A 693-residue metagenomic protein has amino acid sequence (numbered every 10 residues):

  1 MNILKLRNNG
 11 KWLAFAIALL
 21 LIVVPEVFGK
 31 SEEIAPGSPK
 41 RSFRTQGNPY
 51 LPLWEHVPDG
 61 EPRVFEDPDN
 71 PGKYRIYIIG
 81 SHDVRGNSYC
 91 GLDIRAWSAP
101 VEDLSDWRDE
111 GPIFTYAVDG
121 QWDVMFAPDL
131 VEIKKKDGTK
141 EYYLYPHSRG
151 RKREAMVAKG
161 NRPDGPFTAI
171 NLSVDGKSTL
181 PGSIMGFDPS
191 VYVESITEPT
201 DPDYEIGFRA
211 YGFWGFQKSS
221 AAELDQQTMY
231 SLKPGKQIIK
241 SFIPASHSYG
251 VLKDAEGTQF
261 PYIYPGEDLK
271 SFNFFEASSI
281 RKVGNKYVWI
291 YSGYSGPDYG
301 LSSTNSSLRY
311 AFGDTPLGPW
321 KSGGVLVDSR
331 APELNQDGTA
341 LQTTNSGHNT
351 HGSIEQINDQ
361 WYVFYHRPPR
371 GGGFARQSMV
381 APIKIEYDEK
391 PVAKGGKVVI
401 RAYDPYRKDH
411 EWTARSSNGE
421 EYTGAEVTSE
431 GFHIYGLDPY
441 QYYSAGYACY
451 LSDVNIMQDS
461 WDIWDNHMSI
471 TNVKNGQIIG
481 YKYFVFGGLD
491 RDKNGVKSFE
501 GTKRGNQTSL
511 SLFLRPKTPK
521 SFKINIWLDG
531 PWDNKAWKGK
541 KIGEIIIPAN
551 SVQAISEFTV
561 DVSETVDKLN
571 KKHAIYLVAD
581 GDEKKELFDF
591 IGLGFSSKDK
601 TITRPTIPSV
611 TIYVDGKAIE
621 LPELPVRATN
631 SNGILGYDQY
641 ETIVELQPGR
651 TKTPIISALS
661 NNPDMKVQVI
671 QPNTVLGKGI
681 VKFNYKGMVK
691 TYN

Functional and structural regions predicted by a protein language model:
I3-A14: Bacterial N-terminal signal peptides that target proteins for export
N9, V24-E26, Y640, T651: Intrinsic disorder/low-complexity segments in short proteins, especially the signal peptide and propeptide regions
A14-V23: Bacterial N-terminal signal peptides
V23-E33: Bacterial Sec-dependent signal peptides at the C-terminal "C-region" and cleavage site
S31-T601: Carbohydrate-active catalytic/glycan-binding domains of CAZyme proteins, especially the secreted or lumenal ectodomains
K600-N693: Beta-rich interaction/scaffold domains
